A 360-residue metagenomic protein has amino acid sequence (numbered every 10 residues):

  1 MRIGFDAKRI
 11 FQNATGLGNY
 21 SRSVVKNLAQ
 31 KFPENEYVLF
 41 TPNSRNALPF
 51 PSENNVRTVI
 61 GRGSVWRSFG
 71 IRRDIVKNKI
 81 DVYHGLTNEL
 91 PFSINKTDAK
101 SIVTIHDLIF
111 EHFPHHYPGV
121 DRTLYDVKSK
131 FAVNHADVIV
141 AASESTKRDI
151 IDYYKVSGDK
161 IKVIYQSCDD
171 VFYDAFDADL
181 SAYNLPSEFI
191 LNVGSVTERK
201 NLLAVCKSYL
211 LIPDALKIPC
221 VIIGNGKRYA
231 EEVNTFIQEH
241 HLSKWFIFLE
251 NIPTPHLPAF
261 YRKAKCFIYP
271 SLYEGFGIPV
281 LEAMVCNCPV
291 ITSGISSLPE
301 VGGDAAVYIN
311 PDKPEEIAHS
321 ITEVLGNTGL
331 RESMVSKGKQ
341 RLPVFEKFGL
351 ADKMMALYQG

Functional and structural regions predicted by a protein language model:
M1-G360: Carbohydrate transferase catalytic cores enriched for Leloir-type hexosyltransferases
